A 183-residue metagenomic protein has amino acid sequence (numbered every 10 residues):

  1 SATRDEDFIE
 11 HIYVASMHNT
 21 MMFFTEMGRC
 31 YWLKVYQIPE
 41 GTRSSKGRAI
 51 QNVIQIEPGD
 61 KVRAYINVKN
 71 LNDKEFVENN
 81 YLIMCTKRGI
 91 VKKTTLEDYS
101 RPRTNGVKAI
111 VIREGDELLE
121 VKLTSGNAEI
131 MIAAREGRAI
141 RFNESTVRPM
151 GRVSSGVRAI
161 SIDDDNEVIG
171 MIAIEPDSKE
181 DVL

Functional and structural regions predicted by a protein language model:
S1-L183: Short, structured "edge-of-domain" segments at secondary-structure transitions
